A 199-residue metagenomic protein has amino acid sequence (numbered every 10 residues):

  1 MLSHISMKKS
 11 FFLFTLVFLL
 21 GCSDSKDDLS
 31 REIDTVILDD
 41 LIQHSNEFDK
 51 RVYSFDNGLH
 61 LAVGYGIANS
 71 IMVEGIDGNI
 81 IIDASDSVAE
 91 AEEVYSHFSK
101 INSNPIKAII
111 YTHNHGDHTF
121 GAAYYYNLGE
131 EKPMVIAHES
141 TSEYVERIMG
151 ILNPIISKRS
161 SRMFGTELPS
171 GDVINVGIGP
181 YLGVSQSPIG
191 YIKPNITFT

Functional and structural regions predicted by a protein language model:
M1-M7: N-terminal secretory signal peptides that target proteins for export/translocation
K8-F14: Sec-dependent signal peptide recognition, specifically the positively charged N-region followed immediately by
L19-G21: C-terminal motif of bacterial Sec signal peptides marking the signal peptidase cleavage site
S23-S25: Bacterial signal peptide processing site
D27-D49: N-terminal pre-domain segments of enzymes
E47-F48, D77-G78, A89-A137: Active-site metal-binding motif and surrounding structural segment of the metallo-beta-lactamase
D49-K100: Conserved beta-strand hairpin/beta-sheet module of binuclear metal-dependent hydrolase folds, prominently
S54, E143-T199: Metallo-beta-lactamase
